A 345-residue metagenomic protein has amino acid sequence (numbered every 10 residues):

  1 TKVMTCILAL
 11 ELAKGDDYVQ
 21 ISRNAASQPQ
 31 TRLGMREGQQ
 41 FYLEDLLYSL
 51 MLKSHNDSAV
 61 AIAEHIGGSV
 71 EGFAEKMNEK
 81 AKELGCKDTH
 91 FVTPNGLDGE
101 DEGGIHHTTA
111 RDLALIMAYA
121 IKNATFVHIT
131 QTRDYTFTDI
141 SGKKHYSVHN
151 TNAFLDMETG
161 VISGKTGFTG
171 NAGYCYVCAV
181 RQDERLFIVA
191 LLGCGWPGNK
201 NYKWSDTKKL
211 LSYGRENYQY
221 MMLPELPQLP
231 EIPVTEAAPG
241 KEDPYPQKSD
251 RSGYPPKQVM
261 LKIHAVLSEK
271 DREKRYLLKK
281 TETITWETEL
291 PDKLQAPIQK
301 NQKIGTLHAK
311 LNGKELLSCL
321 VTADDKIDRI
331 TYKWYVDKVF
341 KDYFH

Functional and structural regions predicted by a protein language model:
T1-A124: Active-site-adjacent loops and short helices of periplasmic peptidoglycan-processing enzymes
G104-H345: Domain-terminus/edge residues, biased toward the C-terminal soluble/receptor-binding domains of extracytoplasmic
